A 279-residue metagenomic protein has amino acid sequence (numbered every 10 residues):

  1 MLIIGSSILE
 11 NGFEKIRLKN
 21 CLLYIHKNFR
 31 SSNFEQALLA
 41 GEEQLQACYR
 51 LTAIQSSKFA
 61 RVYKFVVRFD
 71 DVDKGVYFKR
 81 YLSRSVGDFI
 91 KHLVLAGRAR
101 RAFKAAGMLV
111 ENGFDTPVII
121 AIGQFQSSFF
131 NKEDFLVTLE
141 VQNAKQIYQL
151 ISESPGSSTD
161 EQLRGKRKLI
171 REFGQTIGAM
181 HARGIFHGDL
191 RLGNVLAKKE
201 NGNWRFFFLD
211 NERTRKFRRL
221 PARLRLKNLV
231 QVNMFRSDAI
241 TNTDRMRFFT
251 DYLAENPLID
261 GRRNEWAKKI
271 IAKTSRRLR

Functional and structural regions predicted by a protein language model:
M1-T52: Juxta-kinase regulatory segment immediately upstream of eukaryotic protein kinase catalytic domains
Q36-Y148, T159, E172, G178 (+3 more regions): Conserved ATP-binding subdomain of kinase catalytic cores across diverse folds
I151: Extended, charge-rich, solvent-exposed interface segments
S154-K168: Activation segment of protein kinase catalytic domains, centered on the conserved DFG
R164-F173, R183-G188, D238, A254 (+1 more regions): Charged, low-complexity C-terminal accessory regions
L190-A197: Hydrophobic residue at the +6 position relative to the catalytic HRD Asp in the kinase catalytic loop
A197-N203: Activation-loop N-terminal segment of eukaryotic-like protein kinases
W204-S275: C-lobe/activation-segment region of protein kinase-like
